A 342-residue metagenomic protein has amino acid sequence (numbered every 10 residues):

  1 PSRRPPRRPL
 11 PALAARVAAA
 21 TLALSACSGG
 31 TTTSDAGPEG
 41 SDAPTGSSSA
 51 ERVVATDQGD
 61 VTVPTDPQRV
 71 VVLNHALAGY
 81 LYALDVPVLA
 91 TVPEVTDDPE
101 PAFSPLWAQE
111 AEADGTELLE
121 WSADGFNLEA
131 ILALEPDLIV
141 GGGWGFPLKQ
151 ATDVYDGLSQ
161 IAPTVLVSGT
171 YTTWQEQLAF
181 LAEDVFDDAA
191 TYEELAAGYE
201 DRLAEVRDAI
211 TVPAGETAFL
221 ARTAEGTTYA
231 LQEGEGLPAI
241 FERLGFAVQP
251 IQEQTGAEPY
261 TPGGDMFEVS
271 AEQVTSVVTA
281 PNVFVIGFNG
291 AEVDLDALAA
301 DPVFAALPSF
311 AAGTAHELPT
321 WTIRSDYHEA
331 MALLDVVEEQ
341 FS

Functional and structural regions predicted by a protein language model:
P1-S25: Sec-dependent bacterial lipoprotein signal peptides
A18, L22, C27-E51: Short, low-complexity, disordered segments immediately C-terminal to signal peptides in bacterial exported proteins
D60, D156-G226, A330-S342: Extracytoplasmic substrate-binding proteins
R69-L81, T191-Q252, G256-A257: Basic- and aromatic-lined ligand-binding clefts that recognize polyanionic substrates
L77-A130, G143-W144: A short, structured surface patch at a secondary-structure boundary
T96-P101, G145-D153, S168-F180, E216-F241 (+2 more regions): Extracytoplasmic ligand-binding site segments that recognize negatively charged/polar headgroups
L128, E135-G141, V274, T279-V283: Proline-aspartate-enriched helix->loop->beta-strand connector
E183, V277-S342: Structured C-terminal subdomain patch of bacterial secreted/periplasmic proteins
